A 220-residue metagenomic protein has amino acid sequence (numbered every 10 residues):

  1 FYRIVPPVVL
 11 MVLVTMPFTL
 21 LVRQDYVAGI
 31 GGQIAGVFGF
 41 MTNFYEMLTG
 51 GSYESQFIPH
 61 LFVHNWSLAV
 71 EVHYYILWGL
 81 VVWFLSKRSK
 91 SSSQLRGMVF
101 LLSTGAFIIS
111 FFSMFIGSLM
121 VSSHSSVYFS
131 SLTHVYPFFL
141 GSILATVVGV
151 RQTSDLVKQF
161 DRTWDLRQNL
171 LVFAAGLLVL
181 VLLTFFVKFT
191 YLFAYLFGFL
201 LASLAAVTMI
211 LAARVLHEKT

Functional and structural regions predicted by a protein language model:
Y2-T220: Hydrophobic membrane-embedded alpha-helices and membrane-water interface caps/short interhelical or interfacial loops
